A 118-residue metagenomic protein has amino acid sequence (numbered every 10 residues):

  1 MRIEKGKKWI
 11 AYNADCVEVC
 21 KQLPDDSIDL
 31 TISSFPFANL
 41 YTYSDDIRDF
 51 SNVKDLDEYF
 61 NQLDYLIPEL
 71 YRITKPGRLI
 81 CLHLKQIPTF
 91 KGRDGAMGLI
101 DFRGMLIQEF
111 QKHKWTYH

Functional and structural regions predicted by a protein language model:
M1-H118: Core catalytic lobe of class I
